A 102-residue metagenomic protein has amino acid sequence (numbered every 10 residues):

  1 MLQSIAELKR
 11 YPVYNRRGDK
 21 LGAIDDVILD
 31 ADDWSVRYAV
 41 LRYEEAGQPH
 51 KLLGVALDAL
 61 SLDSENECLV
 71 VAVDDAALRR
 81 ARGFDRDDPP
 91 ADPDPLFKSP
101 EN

Functional and structural regions predicted by a protein language model:
M1-N102: Peripheral interaction segments used for macromolecular assembly
